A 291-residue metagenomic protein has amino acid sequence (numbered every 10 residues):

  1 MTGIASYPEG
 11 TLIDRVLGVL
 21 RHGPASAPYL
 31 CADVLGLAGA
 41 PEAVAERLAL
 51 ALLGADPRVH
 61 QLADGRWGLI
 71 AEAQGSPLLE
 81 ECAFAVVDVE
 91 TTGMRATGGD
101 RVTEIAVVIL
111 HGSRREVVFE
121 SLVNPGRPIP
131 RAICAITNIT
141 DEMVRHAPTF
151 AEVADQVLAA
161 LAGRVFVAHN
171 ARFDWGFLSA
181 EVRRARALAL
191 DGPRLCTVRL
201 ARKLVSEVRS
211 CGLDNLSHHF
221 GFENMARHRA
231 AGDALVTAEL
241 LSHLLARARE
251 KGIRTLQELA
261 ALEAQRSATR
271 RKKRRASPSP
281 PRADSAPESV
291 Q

Functional and structural regions predicted by a protein language model:
M1-C82: N-terminal accessory regions of nucleic-acid-interacting proteins
G3-I4, P8-E9, G54-D56, W67 (+2 more regions): Acidic two-metal-ion nuclease catalytic site recognized across multiple nuclease folds, prominently DnaQ/RNase D-T
I70-Q74, E80-R184, L188-D191, S206-N224: Conserved non-catalytic scaffold segment of RNase H-like nuclease domains
T91-G93, R199, V236: Short, glycine/acidic-enriched loop or turn micro-motifs at the edges of active sites
V165-A185, K203, V208-R275: Acidic, Mg2+-coordinating catalytic module of metal-dependent nucleases/exonucleases that use a two-metal-ion mechanism
A189-A201: Conserved beta-strand -> loop -> alpha-helix junction used to position metal-binding or nucleic-acid-contacting
